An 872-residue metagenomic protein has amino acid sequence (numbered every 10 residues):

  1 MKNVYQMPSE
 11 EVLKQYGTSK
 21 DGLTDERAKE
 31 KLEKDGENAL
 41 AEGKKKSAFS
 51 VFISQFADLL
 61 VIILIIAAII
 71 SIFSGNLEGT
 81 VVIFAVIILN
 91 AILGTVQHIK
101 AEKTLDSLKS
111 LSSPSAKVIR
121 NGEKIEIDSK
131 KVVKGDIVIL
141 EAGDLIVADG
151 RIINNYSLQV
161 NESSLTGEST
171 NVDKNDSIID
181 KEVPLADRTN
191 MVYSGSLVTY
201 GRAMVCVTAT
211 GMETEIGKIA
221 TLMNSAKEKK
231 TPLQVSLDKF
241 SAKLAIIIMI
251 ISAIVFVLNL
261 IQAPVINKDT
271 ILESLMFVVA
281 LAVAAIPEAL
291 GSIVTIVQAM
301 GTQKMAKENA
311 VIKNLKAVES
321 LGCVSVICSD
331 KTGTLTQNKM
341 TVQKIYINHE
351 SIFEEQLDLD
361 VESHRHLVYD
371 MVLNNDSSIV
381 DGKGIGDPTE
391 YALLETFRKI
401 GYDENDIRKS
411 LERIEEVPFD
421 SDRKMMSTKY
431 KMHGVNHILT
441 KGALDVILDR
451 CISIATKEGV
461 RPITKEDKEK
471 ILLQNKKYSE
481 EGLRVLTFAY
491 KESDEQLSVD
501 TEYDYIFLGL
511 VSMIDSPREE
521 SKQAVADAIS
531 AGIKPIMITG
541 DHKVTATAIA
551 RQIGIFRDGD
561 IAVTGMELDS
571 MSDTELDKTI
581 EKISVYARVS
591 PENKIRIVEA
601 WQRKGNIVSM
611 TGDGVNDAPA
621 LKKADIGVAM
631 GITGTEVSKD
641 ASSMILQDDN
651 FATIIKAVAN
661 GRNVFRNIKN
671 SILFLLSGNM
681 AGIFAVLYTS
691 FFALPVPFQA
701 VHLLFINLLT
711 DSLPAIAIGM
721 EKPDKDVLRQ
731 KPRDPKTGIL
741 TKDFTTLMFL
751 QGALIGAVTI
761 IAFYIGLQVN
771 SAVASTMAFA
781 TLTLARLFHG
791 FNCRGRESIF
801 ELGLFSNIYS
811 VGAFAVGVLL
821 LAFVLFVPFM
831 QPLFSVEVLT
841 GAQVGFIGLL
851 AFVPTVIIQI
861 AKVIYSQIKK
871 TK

Functional and structural regions predicted by a protein language model:
M1-R729, I739-L740, A753, Y764 (+2 more regions): Conserved cytosolic headpiece of P-type ATPases
T710, T776-G790: Generic alpha-helical transmembrane segments
D734-A753, A772-V773: Membrane-water interface at loop-to-transmembrane-helix junctions
L754-T759, L767, L784-L787: ATP/pyrophosphate-binding catalytic subdomain of soluble kinases
